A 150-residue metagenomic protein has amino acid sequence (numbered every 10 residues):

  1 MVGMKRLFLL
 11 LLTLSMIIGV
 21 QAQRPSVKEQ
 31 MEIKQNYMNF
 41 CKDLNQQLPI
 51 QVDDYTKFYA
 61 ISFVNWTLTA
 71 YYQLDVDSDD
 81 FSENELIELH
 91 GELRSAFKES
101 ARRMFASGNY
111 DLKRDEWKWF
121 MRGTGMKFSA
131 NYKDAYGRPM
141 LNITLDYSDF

Functional and structural regions predicted by a protein language model:
M1-L7, Q23: Positively charged n-region of N-terminal signal peptides that target proteins for export
L7-I17: Sec-dependent N-terminal signal peptides
I18-A22: Sec/Tat signal peptide C-region and signal peptidase I cleavage site
R24-S62, D75: N-proximal, solvent-exposed amphipathic alpha-helical segments enriched in charged/polar residues
S62-W66, A135-G137: A short, structured loop/turn motif at beta-sheet edges
V64-L112: Mature extracytoplasmic domains of secretory-pathway proteins
Y72-V76, Y132-Y136, Y147: A mature extracytoplasmic/lumenal domain signature
K118-T144: Short, exposed beta-strand-loop hairpins at the edges of beta-sheets in extracellular/periplasmic proteins
